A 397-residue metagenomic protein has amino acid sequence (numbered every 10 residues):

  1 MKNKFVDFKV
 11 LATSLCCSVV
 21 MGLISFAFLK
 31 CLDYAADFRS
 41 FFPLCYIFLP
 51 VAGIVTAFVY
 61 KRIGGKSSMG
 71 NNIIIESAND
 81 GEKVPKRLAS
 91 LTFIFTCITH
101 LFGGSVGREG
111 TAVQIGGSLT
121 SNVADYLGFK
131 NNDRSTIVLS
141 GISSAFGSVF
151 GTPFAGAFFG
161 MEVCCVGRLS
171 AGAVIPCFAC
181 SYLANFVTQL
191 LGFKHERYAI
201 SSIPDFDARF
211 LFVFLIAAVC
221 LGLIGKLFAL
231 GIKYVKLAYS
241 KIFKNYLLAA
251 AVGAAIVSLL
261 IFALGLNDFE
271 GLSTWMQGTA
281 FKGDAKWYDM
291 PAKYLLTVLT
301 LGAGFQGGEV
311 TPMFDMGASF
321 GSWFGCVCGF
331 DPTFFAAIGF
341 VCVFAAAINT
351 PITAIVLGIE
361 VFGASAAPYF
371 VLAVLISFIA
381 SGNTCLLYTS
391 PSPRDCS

Functional and structural regions predicted by a protein language model:
S14-L23, F48-K61, C180-F186, F214-L223 (+3 more regions): Hydrophobic core segments of alpha-helical transmembrane domains in multi-pass membrane transport and ion-translocation
A27-L32, I63-N72, F158, H195 (+2 more regions): Juxtamembrane interface elements at the cytosolic ends of transmembrane helices in multi-pass membrane proteins
D37-S105, A112-F129, V235-W323: Helix-loop-helix hairpins and the membrane-proximal interhelical loops of multi-pass alpha-helical transport proteins
L88-T96, F129-S144, D289-L296, F330-A345 (+1 more regions): Alpha-helical transmembrane segments of multi-pass membrane proteins
E162-C164, F281-G283, E309-I348, L357-A366: Membrane-interfacial helix-loop connectors
A173-I175, T333, G363-A373: Loop-to-transmembrane alpha-helix initiation sites
F193-G265: Core mid-bundle transmembrane helix pairs that form the ion/substrate translocation pathway in diverse multi-pass
Y388-S397: Single conserved hydrophobic/aromatic residue that forms the stacking wall/gate of nucleotide- or nucleobase-binding
